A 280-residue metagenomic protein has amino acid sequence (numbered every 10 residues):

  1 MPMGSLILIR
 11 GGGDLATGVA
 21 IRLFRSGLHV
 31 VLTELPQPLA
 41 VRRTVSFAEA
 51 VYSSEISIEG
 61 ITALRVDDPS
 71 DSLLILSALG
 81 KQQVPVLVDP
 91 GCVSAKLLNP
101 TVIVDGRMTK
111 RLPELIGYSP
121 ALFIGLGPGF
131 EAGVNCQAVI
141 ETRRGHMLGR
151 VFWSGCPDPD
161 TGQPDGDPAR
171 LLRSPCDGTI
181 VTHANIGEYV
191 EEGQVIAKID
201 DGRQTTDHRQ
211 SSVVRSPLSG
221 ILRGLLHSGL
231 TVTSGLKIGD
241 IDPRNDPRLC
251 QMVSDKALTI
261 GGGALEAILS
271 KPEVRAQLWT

Functional and structural regions predicted by a protein language model:
M1-R203, D207-T280: Well-ordered secondary-structure scaffolds
